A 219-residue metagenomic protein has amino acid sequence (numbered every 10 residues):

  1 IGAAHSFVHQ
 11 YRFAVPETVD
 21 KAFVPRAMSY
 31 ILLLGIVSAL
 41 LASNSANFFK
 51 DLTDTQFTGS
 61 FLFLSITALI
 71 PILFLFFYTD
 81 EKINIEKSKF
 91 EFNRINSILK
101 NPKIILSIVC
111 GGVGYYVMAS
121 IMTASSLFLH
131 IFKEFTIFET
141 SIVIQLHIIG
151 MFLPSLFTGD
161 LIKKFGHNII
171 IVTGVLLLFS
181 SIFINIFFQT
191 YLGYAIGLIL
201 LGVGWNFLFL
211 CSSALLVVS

Functional and structural regions predicted by a protein language model:
I1, I186-L198: Helix-loop junctions at membrane interfaces in 12-TM secondary transporters
I1-L33: Cytoplasmic helix-loop-helix junction between adjacent transmembrane helices in 12-TM secondary transporters
A42, A46-N47, S65-N84: C-terminal membrane-cytosol helix-exit motif in multi-pass small-molecule transporters
K50, L153-H167: Helix-to-loop junctions at the C-terminal end of transmembrane segments in multipass secondary transporters
D80-I108: Juxtamembrane intracellular "pre-TM" segments in multi-pass secondary transporters
K100-I121, I199: Pair of pore-lining "gating" transmembrane helices in MFS-fold secondary transporters
T123-V143: Short amphipathic helix-loop junctions that connect adjacent transmembrane helices in Major Facilitator Superfamily/SLC
I169-I184: Structural signature of the two symmetry-related core transmembrane helices
